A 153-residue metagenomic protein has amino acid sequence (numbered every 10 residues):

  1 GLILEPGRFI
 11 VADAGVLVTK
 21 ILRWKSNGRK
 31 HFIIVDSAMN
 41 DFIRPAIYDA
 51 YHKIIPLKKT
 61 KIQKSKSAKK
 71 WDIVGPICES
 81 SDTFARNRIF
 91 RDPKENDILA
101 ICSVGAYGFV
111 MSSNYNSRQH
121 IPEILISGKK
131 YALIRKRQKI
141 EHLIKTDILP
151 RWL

Functional and structural regions predicted by a protein language model:
G1-L153: Charged (often Lys/Glu-rich) extended helix/loop segments that serve as interaction or gating elements
